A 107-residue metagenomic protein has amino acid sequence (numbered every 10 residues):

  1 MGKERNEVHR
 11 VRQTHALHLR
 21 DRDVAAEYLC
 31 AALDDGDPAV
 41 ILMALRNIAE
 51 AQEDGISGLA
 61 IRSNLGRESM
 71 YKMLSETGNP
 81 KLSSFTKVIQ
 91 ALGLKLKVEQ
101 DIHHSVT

Functional and structural regions predicted by a protein language model:
M1-A51: N-terminal flexible/basic segments that precede or flank functional cores
E7, I48, K97-T107: Short, charged recognition helix plus adjacent turn of helix-turn-helix-like nucleic-acid-binding domains
L45, I56, F85: Generic structural marker for isolated residues within well-ordered, non-membrane alpha-helices of soluble domains
R46-A49, I61-R62, L92: Juxtamembrane/interface motifs at transmembrane-helix termini
A51-K72: Short alpha-helical DNA-recognition segment
E53-G55, P80-S83: Residue-level signal for the short linker/turn that defines the boundary of a DNA-recognition helix
S75-E76: Residue-level detection of the helix-turn-helix DNA-binding "recognition helix"
L82-E99: DNA major-groove recognition helix of helix-turn-helix/homeodomain DNA-binding modules
